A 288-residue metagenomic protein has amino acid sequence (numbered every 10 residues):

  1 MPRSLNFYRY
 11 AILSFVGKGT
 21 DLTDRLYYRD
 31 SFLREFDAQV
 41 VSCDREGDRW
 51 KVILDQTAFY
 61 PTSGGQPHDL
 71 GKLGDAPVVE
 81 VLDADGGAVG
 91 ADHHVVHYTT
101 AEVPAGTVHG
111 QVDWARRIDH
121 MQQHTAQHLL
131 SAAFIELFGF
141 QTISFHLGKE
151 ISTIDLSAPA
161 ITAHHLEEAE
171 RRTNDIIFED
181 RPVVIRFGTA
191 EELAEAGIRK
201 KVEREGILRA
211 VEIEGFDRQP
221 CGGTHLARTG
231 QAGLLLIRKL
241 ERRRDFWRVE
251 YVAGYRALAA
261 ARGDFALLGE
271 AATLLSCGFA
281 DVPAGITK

Functional and structural regions predicted by a protein language model:
F7, F15-K288: A glycine- and charged-residue-rich anion-binding loop/surface
